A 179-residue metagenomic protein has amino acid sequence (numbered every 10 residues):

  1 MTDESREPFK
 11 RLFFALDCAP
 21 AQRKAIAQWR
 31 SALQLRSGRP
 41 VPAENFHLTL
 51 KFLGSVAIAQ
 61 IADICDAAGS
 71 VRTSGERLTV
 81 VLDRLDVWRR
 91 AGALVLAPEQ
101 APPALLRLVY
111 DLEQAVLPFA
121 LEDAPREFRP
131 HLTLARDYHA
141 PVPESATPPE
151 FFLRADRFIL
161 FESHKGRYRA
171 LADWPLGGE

Functional and structural regions predicted by a protein language model:
M1-E179: Histidine-dependent nucleotide/RNA phosphoesterase domain, centered on the 2H-phosphoesterase fold with its duplicated
